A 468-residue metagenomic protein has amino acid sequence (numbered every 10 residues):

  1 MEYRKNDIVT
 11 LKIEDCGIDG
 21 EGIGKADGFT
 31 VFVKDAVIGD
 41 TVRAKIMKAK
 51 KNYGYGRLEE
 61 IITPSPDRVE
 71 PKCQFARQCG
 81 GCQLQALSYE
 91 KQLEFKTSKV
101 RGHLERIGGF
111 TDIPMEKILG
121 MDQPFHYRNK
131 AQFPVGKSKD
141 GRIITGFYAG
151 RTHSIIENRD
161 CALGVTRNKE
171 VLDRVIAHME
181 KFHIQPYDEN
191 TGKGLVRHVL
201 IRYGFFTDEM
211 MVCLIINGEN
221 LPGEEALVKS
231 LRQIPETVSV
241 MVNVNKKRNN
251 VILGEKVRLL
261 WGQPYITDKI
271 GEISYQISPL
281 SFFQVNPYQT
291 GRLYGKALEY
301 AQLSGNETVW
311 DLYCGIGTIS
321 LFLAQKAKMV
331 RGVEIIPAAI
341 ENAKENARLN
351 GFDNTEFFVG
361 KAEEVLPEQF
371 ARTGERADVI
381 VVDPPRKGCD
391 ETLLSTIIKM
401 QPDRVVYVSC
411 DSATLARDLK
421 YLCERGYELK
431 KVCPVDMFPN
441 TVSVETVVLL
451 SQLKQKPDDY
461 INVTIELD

Functional and structural regions predicted by a protein language model:
M1-P71, F75, F357, E364: Terminal RNA-binding accessory module
E2-T10, I18, P222-D468: Rossmann-like S-adenosyl-L-methionine
G22-D27, G146-A149, C213-I215, A343: Short, acidic/hydrophobic/Gly-rich beta-strand patch recurrent on exposed beta strands that often constitutes part
K45-A49, P134-S138, R202-F206, S451-L453: Short beta-strand micro-motifs enriched in acidic
Y53, T207-M211, V442-V444: Conserved loop-to-beta-strand segment in the C-terminal subdomain of adenylate-forming
E59-P71, R77-P186, F206, L221: Extended interfacial segments that mediate partner engagement and assembly in macromolecular machines
E116-P124, E189-N190, V196-H198, R202 (+1 more regions): Short, solvent-exposed loop/turn elements at beta->coil junctions and helix N-caps that rim active or binding pockets
I201, D208-N217, S274-S278, V379: Short, aliphatic-rich beta-strand segments
